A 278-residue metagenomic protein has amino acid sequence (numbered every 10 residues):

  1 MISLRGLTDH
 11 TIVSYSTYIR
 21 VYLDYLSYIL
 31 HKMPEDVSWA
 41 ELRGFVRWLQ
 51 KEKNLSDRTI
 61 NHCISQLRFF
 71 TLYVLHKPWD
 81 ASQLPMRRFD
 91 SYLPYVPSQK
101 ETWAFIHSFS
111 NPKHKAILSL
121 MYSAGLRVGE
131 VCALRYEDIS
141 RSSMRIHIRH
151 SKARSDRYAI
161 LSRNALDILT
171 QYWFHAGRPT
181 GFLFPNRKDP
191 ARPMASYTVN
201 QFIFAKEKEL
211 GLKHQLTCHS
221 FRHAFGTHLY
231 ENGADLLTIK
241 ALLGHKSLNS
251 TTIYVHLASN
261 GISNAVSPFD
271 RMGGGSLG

Functional and structural regions predicted by a protein language model:
M1-G278: Conserved catalytic core of the tyrosine transesterase superfamily
